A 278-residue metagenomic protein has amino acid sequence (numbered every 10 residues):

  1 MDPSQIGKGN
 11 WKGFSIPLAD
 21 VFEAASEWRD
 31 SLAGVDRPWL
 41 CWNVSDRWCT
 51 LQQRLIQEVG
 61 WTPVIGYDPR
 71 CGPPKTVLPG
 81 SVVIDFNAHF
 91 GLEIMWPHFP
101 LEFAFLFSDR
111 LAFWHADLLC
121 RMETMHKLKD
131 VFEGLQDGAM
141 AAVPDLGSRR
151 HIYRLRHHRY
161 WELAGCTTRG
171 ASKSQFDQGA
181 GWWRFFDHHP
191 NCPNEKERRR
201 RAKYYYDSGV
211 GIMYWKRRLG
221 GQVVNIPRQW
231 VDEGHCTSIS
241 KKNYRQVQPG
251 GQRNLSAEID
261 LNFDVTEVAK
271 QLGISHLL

Functional and structural regions predicted by a protein language model:
M1-T50: N-proximal low-complexity "stem/linker" segments adjacent to membrane-targeting elements
W39-W42, W61-P69: Short, hydrophobic beta-strand segments that form beta-sheet elements in well-ordered domains
L51-P63: Short, acidic, metal-binding catalytic loop of nucleotide-sugar glycosyltransferases
Y67-S108: Active-site-proximal specificity loops/subdomain of glycosyltransferases
D109-L119: Short beta-strand-to-loop acidic/aromatic patch adjacent to the donor-nucleotide binding site
R121, M125-K203: Conserved catalytic core of nucleotide-sugar-dependent glycosyltransferases
A164, K173-E258: Catalytic core and acceptor-binding pocket of nucleotide-sugar-dependent glycosyltransferases
Y244-R245, P249-L278: Long, compositionally biased intrinsically disordered regions
